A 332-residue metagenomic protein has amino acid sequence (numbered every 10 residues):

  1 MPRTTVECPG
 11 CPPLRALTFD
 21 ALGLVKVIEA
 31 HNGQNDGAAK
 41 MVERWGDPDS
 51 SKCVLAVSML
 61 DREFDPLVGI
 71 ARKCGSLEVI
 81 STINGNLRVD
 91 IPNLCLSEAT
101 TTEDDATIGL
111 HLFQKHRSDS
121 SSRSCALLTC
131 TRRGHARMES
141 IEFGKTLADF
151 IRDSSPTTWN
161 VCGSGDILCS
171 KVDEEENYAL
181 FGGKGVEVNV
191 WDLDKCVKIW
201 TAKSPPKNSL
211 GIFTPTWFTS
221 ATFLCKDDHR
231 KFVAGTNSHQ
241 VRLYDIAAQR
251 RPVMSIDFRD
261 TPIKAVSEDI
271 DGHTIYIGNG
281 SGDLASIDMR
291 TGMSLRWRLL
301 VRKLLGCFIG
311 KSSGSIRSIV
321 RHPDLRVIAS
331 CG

Functional and structural regions predicted by a protein language model:
R3-E7, S51-D61, T100-S120, S164-V172 (+4 more regions): Canonical WD40 repeat/beta-propeller blade segments in eukaryotic WD-repeat proteins
P12-L14, F64-L67, R123-C125, E175-N177 (+3 more regions): Short coil/turn segments that connect the beta-strands within blades of beta-propeller domains
R15-D20, V68-R72, L127-T131, A179-G183 (+3 more regions): Conserved beta-strand element within WD40/beta-propeller blades
D20-A21, K40, H239-G332: Structured C-terminal portions of repeat-based eukaryotic scaffold domains
I28, L77-T82, A136-I141, G182 (+4 more regions): WD40-repeat beta-propellers
G37-D49, N86-E103, I108-G109, K145-V161 (+4 more regions): A short beta-strand motif characteristic of beta-propeller blades
K40-V68, K73-G75, I83-S124: Blade-loop segments of beta-propeller domains
N160-R242: Solenoidal tandem-repeat scaffolds enriched in leucines and small polar residues
